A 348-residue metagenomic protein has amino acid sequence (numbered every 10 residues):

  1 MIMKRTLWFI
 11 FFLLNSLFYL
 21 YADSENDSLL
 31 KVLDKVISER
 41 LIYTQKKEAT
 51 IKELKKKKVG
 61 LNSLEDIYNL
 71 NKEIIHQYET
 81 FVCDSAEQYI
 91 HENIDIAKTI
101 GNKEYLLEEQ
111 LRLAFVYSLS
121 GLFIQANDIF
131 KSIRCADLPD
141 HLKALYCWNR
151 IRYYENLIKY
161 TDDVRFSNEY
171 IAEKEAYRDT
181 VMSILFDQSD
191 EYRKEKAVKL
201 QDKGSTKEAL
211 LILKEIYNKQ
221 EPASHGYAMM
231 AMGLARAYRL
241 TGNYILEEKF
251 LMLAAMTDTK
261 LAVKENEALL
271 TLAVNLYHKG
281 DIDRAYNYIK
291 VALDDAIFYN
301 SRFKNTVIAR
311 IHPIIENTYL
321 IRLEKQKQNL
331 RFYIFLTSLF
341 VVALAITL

Functional and structural regions predicted by a protein language model:
K4-F11: Sec-dependent signal peptide recognition, specifically the positively charged N-region followed immediately by
I10, F18-E324, Q328: A "functional boundary" signal
L320-L348: Alpha-helical transmembrane signal-anchor helices
